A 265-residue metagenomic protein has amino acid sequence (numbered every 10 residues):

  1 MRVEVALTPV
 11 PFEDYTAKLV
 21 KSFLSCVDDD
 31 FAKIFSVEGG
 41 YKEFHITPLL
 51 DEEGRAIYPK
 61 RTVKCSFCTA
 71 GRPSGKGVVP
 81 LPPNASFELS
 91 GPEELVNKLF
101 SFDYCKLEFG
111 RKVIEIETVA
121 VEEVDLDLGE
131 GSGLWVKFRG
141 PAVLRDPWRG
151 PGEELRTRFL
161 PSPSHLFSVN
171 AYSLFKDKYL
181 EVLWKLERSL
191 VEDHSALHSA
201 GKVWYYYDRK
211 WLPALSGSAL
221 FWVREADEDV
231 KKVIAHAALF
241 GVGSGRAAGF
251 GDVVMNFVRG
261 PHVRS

Functional and structural regions predicted by a protein language model:
M1-S265: RNA-interacting cores
